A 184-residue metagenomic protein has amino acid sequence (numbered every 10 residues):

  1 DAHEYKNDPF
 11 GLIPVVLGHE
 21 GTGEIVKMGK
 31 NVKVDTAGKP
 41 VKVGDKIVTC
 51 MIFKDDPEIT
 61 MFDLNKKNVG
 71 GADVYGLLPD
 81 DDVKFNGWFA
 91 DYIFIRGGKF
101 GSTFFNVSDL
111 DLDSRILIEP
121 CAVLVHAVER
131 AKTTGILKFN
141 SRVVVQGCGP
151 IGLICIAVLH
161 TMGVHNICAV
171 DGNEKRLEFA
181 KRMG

Functional and structural regions predicted by a protein language model:
D1-E4: Cytochrome P450 core scaffold surrounding the K-helix E-X-X-R motif and the conserved "meander" helix-loop region
K6-M61, N106-S108: Glycine-rich beta-strand-centered segment in the early N-terminal region that forms part of a ligand/cofactor-binding
N7, G18, G23, G29 (+5 more regions): Glycine-centered flexibility sites
G18, P40, N86, I136 (+1 more regions): Generic structural signal for beta-strand residues in well-ordered domains
G23-I25, G44, F104, L124 (+2 more regions): Residue-level signal for nonpolar/aromatic packing positions in well-ordered secondary structure
V43, T49, K54-I59, G71-V74 (+4 more regions): Domain-wide signal for the mature, well-folded portions of proteins, strongly enriched in nucleus-encoded organellar
K54-V143: NAD(P)H dinucleotide-binding glycine-rich loop of Rossmann-like/cofactor-binding domains, especially the beta1-alpha1
L110-G184: Mid-domain Rossmann-like dinucleotide-binding core that forms the NAD(H)/NADP(H) cofactor-binding site
